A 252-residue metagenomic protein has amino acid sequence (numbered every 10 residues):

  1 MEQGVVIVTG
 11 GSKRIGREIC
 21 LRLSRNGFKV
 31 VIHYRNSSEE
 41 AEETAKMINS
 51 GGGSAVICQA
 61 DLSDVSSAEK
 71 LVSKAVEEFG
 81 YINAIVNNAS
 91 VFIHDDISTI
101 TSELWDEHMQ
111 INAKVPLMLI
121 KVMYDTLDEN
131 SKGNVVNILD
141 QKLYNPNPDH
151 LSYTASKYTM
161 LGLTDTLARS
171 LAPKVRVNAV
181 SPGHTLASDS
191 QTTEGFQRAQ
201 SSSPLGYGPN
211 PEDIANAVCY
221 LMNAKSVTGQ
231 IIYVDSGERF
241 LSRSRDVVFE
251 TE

Functional and structural regions predicted by a protein language model:
V5, S12-R14: Conserved glycine-rich cofactor-binding loop
L23, Y81-N83, L161, L171-T185 (+1 more regions): Conserved Rossmann-fold SDR core element
N26-E43: Conserved glycine-rich Rossmann-like NAD(P)H-binding loop of the short-chain dehydrogenase/reductase
S38, Q59-L71, S102, E212-D213: The beta1-alpha1 cofactor-binding region of Rossmann-like NAD(H)/NADP(H)-dependent oxidoreductases
D96-I97, L104-E107, A199: Substrate-binding pocket helix/loop in short-chain dehydrogenase/reductase
N134-T159, T164-A172, H184-T185, F240: Catalytic loop of short-chain dehydrogenase/reductase
N210-V234, R239-F240: C-terminal substrate-recognition "lid" of short-chain dehydrogenase/reductases
